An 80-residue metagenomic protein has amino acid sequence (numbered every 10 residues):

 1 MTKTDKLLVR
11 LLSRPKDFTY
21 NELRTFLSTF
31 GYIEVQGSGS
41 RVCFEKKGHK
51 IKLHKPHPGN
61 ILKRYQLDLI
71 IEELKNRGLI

Functional and structural regions predicted by a protein language model:
M1-L11: Solvent-exposed, charged helical/coil patches that constitute nucleic-acid or partner-interaction surfaces
V9, H54-P56, R64: Conserved functional hotspots at enzyme active or ligand-binding sites that engage polyanionic ligands
L11-G31: Polyanion-binding surface elements
T29-K55, G59: A short, structured beta-strand/loop element
P58-I80: C-terminal structural segments of small proteins and small subunits
